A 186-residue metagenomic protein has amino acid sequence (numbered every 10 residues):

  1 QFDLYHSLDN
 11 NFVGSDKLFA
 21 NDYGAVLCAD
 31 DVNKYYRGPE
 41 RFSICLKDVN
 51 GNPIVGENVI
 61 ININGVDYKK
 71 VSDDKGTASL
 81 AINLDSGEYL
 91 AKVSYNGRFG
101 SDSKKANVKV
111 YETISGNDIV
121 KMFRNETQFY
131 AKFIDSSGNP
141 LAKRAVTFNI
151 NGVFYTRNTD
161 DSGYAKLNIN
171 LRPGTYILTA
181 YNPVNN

Functional and structural regions predicted by a protein language model:
Q1, S72-L80, T159-L167: Glycine-centered loop-to-beta-strand initiation motif
Q1-D16, I63, D85-A106, I150 (+1 more regions): Enriched for extracellular/lumenal, surface-exposed ectodomains of secreted and cell-surface proteins
L4, Y35-G51, V93, K121-S137: Beta-strand-rich structural segments
Y23-D31, Y111-V120: Proline-enriched interdomain boundary motifs that mark the N-terminal boundary and often initiate the first structured
Y36-G38, V55, D74, D85-S86 (+4 more regions): Surface-exposed loops/turns
R41, G56-I60, E88, Q128 (+2 more regions): Exposed beta-strand and adjacent loop surfaces of beta-rich binding modules that mediate intermolecular recognition
K47-D67, I134-F154: Short flexible loop/turn segments that cap and initiate beta-strands
G51-N52, A81-E88, N139, N168-T175: Short Pro-Gly-centered beta-turn/loop motif in secreted/extracellular proteins
